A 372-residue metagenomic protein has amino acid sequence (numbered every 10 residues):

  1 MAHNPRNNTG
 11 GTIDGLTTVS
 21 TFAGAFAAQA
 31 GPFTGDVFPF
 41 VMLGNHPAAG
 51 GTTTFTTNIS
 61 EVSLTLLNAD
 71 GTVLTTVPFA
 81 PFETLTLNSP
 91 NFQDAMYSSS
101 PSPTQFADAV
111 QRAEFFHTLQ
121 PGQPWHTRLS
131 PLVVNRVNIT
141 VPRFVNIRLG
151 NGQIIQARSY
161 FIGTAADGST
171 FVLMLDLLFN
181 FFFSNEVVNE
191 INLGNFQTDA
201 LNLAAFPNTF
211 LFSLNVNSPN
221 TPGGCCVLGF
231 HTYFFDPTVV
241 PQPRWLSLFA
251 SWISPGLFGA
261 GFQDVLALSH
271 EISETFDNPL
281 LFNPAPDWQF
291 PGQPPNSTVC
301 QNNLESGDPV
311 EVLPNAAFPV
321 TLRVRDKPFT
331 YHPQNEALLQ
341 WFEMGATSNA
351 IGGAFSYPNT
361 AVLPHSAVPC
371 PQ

Functional and structural regions predicted by a protein language model:
M1-A48, T57, S159-E190, G194-T198 (+2 more regions): Compositional signature of intrinsically disordered, low-complexity segments enriched in polar residues
M1-S102, Y331-Q372: N-terminal module-boundary/linker segments of secreted carbohydrate-active enzymes
G50, G71-T72, Q123, R136 (+4 more regions): Intrinsic-disorder/low-complexity loop/linker signature
A69, L74, L87, F92 (+4 more regions): Structural alpha-beta junctions
F82-A166: Low-complexity, serine/threonine/proline-enriched polar segments
L173, L177-E271, T275: Active-site-proximal segment of zinc-dependent metalloprotease catalytic domains
V216-F258, F262, N278-Q372: Metalloprotease/metallohydrolase-associated module, dominated by Zn2+-dependent proteases
